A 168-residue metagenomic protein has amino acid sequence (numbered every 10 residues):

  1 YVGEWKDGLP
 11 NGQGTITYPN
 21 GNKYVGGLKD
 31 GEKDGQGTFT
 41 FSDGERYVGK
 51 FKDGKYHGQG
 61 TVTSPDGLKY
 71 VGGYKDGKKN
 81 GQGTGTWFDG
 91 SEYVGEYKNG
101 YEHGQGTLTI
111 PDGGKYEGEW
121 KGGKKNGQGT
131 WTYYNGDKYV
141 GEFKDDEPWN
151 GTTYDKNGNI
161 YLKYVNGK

Functional and structural regions predicted by a protein language model:
Y1-K168: Glycine/tyrosine- and acidic-biased, solvent-exposed loop/turn segments at the edges of beta-strands
